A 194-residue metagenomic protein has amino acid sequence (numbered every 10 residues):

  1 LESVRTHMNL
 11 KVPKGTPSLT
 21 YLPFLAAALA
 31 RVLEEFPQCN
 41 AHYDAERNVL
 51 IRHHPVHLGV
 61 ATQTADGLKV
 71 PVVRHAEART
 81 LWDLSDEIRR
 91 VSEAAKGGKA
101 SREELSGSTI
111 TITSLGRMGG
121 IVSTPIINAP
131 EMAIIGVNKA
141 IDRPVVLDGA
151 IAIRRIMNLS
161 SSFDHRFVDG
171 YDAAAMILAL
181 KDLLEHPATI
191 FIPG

Functional and structural regions predicted by a protein language model:
L1-G194: C-terminal catalytic/motor cores of large multi-domain enzyme assemblies
